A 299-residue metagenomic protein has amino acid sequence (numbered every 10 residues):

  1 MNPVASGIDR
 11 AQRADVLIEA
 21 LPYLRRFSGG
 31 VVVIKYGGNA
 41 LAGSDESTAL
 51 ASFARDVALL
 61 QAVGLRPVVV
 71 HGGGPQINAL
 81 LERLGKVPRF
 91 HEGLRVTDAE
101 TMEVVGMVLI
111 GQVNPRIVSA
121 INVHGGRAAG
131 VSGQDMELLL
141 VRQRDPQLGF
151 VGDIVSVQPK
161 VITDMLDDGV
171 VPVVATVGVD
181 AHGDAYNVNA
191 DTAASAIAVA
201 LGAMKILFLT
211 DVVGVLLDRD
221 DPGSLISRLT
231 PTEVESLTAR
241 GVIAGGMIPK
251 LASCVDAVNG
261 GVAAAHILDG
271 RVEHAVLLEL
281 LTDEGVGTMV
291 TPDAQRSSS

Functional and structural regions predicted by a protein language model:
M1-R271, L278-E284, P292-S299: Nucleotide/pyrophosphate-binding catalytic subdomain
